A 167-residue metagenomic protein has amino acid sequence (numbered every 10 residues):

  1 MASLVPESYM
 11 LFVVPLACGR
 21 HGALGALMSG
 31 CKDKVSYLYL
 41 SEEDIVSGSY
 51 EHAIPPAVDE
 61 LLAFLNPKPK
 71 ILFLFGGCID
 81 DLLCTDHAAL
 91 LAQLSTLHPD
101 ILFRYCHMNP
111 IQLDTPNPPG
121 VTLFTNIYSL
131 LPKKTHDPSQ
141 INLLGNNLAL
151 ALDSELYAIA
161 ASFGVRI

Functional and structural regions predicted by a protein language model:
M1-I167: An N-terminal assembly and electron-transfer interface module characteristic of large anaerobic redox and radical
